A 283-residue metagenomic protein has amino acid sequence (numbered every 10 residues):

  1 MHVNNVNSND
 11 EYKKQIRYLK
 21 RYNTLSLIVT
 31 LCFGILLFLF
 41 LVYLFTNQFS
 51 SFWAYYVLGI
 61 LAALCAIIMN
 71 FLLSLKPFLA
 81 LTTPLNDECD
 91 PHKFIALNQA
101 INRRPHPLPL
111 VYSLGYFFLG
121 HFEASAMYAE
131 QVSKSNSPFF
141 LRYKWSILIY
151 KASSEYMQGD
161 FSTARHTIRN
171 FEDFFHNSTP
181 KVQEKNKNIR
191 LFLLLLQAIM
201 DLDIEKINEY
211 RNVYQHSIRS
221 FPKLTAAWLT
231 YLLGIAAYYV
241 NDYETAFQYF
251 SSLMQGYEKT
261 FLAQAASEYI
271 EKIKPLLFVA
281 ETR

Functional and structural regions predicted by a protein language model:
M1-N23: Cytosolic juxtamembrane N-terminal segments of multi-pass membrane proteins
N4-S8, F78-I95, F117-Q131, G159-D173 (+1 more regions): Helix-turn-helix repeat elements of alpha-solenoid scaffolds
T24-F45: Canonical alpha-helical transmembrane segments of integral membrane proteins
L41-L58: Membrane-interfacial hairpin junctions
Y55-T82: Transmembrane alpha-helices and immediately adjacent membrane-cytoplasm interface residues in multi-pass integral
L64-N70, I95-P105, E130-R142, R169-E184 (+2 more regions): Solenoid-like repeat scaffolds
L79-A80, P107-F118, Y143-S153, M157 (+3 more regions): "A position-specific structural signal for the A-helix of alpha-solenoid helical repeats
R211-R283: Long, non-transmembrane cytosolic or organellar matrix-exposed soluble domains/tails of integral membrane proteins
